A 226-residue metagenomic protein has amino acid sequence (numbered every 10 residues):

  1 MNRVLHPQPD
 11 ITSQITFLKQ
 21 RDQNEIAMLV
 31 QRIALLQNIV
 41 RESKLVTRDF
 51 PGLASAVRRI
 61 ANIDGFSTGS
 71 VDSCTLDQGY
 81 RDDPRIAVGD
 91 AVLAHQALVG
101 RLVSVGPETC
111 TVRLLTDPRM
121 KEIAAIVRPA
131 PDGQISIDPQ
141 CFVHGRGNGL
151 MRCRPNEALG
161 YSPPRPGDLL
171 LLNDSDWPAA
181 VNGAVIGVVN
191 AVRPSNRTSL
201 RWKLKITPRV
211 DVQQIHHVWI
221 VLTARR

Functional and structural regions predicted by a protein language model:
M1-R226: A secondary-structure micro-motif
